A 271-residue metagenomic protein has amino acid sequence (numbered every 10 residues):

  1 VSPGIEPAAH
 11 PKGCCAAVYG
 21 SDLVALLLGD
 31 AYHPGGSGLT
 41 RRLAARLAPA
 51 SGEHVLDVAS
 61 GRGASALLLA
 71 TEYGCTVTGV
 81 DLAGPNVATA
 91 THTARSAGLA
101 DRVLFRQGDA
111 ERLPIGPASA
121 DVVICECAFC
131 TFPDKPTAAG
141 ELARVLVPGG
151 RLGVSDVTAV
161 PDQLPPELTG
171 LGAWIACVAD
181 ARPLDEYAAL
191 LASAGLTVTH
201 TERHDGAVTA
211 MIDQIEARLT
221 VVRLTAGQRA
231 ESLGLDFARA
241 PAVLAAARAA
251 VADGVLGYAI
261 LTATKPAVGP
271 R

Functional and structural regions predicted by a protein language model:
H33-S51: Conserved alpha-helix/loop element of class I SAM-dependent methyltransferases that forms part of the SAM/SAH-binding
L56, R62-R112: Class I SAM-dependent methyltransferase SAM/SAH-binding core
E111-V122: A short acidic, Gly/Pro-enriched loop at the edge of an enzyme's catalytic core that lines a small-molecule cofactor
V122-D134: A short SAM/SAH-binding and catalytic strip from SAM-dependent methyltransferases
P136-R151: A short glycine-rich, Lys/Arg-flanked "PGG" loop and its adjoining helix->strand segment in the class I
V157-V178: Short, glycine-/aromatic-enriched active-site segment of Class I SAM-dependent methyltransferases
D180-A194: Short alpha-helix
E202-R271: Conserved Class I S-adenosyl-L-methionine
